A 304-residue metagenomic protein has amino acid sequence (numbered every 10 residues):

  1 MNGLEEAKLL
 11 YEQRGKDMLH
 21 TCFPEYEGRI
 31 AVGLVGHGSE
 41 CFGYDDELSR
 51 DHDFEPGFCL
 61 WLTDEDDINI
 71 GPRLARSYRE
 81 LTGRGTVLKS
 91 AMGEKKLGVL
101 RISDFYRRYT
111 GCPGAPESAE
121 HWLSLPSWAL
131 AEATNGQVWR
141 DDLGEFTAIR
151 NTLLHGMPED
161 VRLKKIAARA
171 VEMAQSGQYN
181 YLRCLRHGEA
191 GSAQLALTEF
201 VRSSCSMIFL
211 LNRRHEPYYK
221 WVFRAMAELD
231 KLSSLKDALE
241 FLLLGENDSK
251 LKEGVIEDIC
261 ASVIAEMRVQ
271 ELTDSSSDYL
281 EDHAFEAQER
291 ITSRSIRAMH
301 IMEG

Functional and structural regions predicted by a protein language model:
M1-L34: Helical scaffold of the NTase/Pol beta-like nucleotidyltransferase catalytic core
N2, I68-I70, I256, C260: Basic, alpha-helical terminal appendages of large translation-related enzymes
L9-K16, L34, E55, Q288-E303: Terminal targeting/low-complexity segments that flank the catalytic cores of oxidoreductases
G15-F23, L74, Y78, T82 (+2 more regions): Hydrophobic, Leu/Ile/Phe/Ala-enriched alpha-helical segments that form helix-helix packing faces
C22-E65: Active-site nucleotide-donor binding segment shared across nucleotidyl transfer reactions
L62-D67, H187-G191: A generic structural motif
I68-L185: Conserved NTP/Mg2+-binding pocket subregion across the NTase superfamily
A131-R297, M302: Conserved nucleotidyltransferase catalytic core and NTase-mimicking acidic/glycine-rich helix/loop elements in nucleic
